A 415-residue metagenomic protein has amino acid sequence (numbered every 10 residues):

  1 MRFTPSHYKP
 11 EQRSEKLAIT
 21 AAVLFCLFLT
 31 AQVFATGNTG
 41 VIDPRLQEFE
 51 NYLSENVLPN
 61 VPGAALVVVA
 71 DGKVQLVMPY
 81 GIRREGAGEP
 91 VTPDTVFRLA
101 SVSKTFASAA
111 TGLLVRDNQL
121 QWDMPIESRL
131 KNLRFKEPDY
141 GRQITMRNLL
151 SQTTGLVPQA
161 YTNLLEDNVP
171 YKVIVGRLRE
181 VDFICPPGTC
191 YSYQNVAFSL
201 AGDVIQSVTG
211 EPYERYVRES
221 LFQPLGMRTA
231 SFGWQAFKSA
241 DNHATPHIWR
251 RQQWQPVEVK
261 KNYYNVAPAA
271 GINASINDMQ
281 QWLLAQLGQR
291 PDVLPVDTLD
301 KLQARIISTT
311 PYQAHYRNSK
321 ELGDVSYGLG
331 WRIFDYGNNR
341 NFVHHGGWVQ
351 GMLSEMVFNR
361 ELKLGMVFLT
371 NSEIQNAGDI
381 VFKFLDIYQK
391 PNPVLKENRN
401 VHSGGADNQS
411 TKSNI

Functional and structural regions predicted by a protein language model:
M1-S14: N-terminal secretory signal peptides that target proteins for export/translocation
T20-A31: Bacterial N-terminal signal peptides
A35-M78, Q206-E219, Q223, V257-I415: Catalytic loop of the DD-peptidase/beta-lactamase superfamily, centered on the K-T-G motif and neighboring
G37-G40, V96-R98, R134-E137, A160-L165 (+4 more regions): Second-shell loop/turn segments in exported
L46-E48, R98-V102, L114-V157, Y161 (+3 more regions): Active-site helix/loop module of the DD-peptidase/beta-lactamase fold, centered on the serine-lysine SxxK catalytic
E55-A65, G86-N148, C185-V196, A267-A270 (+1 more regions): Short active-site loop at a secondary-structure junction that contains or immediately precedes the catalytic residue(s)
L58, V77-Y80, Q159-L165, R218 (+2 more regions): Short, solvent-exposed loop/turn and secondary-structure capping segments
V173-I184, R250-Y264: The feature captures the short pre-catalytic strand/loop hairpin that immediately precedes and shapes the active-site
